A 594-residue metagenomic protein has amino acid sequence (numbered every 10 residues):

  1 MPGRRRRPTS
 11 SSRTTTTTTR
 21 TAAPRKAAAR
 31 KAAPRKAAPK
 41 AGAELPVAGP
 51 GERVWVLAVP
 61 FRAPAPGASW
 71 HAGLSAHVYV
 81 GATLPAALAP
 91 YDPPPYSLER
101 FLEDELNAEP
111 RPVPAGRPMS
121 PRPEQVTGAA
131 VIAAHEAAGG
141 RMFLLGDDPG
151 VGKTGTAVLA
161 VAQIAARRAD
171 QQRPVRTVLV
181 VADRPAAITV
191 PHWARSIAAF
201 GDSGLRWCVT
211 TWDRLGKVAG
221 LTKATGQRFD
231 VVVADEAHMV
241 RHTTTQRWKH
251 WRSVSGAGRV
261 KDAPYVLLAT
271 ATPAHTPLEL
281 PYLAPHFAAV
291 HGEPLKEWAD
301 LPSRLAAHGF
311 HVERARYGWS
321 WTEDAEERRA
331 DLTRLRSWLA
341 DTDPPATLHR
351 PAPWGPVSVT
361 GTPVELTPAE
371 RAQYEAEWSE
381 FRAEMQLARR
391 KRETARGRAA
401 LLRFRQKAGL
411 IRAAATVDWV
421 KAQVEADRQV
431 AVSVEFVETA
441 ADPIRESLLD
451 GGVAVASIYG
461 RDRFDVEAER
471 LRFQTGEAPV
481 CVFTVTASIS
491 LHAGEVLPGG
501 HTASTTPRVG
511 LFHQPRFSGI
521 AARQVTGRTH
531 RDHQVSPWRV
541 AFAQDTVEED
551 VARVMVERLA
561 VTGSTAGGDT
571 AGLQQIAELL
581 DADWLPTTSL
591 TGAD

Functional and structural regions predicted by a protein language model:
M1-P8, S12-T14, T19-R25, R30 (+1 more regions): Accessory DNA-engaging acidic/polar modules
L102-L144: Conserved pre-motif I regulatory segment
G140-A160: Walker A/P-loop
T154-V161, Q172-I197, P273-E279, E435-A441: Conserved Walker A/P-loop ATP-binding site and its immediately adjacent core in helicase/helicase-like ATPase domains
P185-A187, T210-K217, M239-T244, V434-E438 (+3 more regions): Conserved helicase motor
V231, W248-L348, Q534-V535: Conserved P-loop NTPase motor "coupling/switch" region that bridges the ATPase
H349-A454: Conserved helicase/translocase motor-coupling segment
A454-A552, R558: Conserved RecA-like P-loop NTPase helicase motor core
